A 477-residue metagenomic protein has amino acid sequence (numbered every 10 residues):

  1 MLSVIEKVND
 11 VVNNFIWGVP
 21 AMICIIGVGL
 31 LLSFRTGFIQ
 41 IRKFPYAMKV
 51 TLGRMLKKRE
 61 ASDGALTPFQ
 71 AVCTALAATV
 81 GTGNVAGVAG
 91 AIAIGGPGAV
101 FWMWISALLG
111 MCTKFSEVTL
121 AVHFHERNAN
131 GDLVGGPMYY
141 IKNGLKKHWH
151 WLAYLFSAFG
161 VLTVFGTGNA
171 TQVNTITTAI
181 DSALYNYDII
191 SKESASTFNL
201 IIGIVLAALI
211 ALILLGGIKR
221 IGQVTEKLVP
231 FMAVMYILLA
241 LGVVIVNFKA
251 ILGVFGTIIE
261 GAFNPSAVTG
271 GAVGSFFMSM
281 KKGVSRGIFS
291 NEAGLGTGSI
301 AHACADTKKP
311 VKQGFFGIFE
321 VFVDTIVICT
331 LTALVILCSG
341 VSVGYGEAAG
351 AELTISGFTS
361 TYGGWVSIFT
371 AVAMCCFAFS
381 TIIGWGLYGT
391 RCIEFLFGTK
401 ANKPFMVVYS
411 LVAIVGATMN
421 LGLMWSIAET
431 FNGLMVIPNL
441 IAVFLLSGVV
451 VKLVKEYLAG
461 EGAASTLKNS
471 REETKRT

Functional and structural regions predicted by a protein language model:
M1-T82, I92-A99, G110, I414 (+1 more regions): N-terminal alpha-helical transmembrane segments of multi-pass membrane transport and channel/translocase proteins
V4-I5, R35-Q40, G83-V88, G166-I176 (+6 more regions): Transmembrane helix-loop junctions in multi-pass membrane proteins
C24-L31, R35-M48, V173-I180, T197-N247 (+4 more regions): Membrane-interface loop-to-helix entry segments
L31-S33, S106-G131, M138, K142-N174 (+4 more regions): Helix-loop-helix module between adjacent transmembrane segments
F38-L66, G90-V100, W104, C112-K147 (+3 more regions): Flexible loop linkers connecting adjacent transmembrane helices in multi-pass alpha-helical membrane transporters
R59-A65, G96-I105, N143-L155, D188-T197 (+2 more regions): Membrane-interface alpha-helices at helix entry/exit sites of multi-pass transporters
R59-I94, L120-N143, L155-V161, V273-F322: Alpha-helical membrane segments and immediately flanking helix-loop junctions that form or couple to the substrate/ion
F115-H125, A129, L241-T257, P265-G271 (+3 more regions): Extracellular/periplasmic helix-exit of transmembrane alpha-helices
